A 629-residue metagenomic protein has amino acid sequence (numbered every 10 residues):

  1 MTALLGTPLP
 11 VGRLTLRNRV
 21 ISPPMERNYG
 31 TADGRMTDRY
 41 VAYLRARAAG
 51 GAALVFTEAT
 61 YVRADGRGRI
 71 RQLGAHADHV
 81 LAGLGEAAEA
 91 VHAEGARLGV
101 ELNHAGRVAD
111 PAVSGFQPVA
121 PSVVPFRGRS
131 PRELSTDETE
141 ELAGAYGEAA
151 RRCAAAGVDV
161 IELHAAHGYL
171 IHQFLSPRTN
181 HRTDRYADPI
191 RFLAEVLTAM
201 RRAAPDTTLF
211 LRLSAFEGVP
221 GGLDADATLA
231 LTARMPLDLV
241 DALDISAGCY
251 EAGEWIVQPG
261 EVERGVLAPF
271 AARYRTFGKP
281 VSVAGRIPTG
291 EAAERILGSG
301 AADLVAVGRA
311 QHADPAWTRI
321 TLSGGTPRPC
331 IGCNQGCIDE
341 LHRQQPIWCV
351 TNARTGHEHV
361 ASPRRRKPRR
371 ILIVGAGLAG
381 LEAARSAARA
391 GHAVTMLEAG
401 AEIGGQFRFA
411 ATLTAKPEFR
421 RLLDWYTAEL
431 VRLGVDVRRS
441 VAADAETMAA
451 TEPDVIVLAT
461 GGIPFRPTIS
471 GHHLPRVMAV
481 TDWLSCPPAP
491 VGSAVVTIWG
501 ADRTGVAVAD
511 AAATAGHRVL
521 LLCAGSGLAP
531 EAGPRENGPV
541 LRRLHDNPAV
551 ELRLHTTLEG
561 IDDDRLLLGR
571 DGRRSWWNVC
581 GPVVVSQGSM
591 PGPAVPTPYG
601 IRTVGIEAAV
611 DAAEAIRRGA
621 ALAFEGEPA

Functional and structural regions predicted by a protein language model:
M1-V374, L378-E382, S386, V394 (+2 more regions): Flavin-dependent oxidoreductase catalytic cores
Q258-V262, S362-P368, F409-R421, V480-P487 (+3 more regions): Short, contiguous acidic/charged loop-to-helix segments that flank catalytic cores in large enzymes
P288-E291, H312, A442-A445, W483-C486 (+1 more regions): Short acidic loop-to-helix transition motifs that present clustered carboxylates
L297, R370-L397, R439-M448, T460-I469 (+3 more regions): Rossmann-like dinucleotide/flavin-binding elements
T326, I338-L378, R389, I403 (+4 more regions): Extracellular/periplasmic ectodomains of large secreted or surface enzymes and adhesion receptors
M396-L433, D510-T557: Rossmann-like dinucleotide-binding cores of NAD(P)H-dependent redox enzymes
R439-T451, L554-R565: A conserved short coil-to-beta-strand element within the FAD-binding core of flavoproteins
